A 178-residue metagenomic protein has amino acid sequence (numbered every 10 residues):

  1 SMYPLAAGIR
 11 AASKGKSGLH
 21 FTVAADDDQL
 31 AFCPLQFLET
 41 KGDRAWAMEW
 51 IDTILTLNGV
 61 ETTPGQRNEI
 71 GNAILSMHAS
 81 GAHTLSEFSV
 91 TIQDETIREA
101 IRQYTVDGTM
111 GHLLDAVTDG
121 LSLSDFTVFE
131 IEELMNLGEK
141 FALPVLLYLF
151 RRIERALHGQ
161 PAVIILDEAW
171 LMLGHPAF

Functional and structural regions predicted by a protein language model:
S1-F178: P-loop NTPase motor domains
